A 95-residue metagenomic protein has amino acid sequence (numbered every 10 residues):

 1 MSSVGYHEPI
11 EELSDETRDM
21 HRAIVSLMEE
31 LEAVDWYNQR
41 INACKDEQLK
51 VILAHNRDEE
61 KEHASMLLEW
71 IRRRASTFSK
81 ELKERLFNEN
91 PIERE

Functional and structural regions predicted by a protein language model:
M1-E95: Iron-associated oxidoreductase/ferritin-like identity signal
